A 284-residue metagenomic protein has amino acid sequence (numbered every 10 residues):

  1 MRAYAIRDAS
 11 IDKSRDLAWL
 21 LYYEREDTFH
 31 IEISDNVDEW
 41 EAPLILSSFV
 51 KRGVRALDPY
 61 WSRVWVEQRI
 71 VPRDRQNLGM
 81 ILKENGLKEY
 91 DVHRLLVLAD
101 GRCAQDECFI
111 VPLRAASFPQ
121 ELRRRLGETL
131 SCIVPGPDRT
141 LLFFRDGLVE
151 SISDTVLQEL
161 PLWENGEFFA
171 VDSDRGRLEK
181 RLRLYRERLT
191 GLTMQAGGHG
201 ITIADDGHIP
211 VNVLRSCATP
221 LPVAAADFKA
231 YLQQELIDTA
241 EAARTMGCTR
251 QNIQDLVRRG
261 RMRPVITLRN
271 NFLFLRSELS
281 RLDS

Functional and structural regions predicted by a protein language model:
M1-R124: Broad phosphate/nucleotide-binding scaffolds in NTP-utilizing and phosphate-metabolizing enzymes
D35-L46, E164-G191: Short, solvent-exposed cationic patches
L142-R145: A short glycine/threonine-centered beta-strand motif
E150-V156: A short macromolecule-binding patch
G197-A230, E278-S284: A short, Lys/Arg-enriched interface patch at domain edges and termini
F228-N252: Polyanion-binding surface elements
T239, R263-S284: Short helix-start
G247-L273: Major-groove DNA-recognition helix of helix-turn-helix-type DNA-binding domains
